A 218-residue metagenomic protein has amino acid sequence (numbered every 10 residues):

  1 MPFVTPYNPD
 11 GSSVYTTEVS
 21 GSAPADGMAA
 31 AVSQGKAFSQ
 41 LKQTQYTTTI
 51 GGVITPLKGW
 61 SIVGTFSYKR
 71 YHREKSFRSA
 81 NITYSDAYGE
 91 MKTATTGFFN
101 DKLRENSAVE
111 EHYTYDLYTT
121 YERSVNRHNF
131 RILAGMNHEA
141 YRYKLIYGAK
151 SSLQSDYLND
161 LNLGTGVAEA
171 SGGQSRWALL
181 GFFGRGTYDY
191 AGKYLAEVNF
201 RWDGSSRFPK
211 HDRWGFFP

Functional and structural regions predicted by a protein language model:
M1-Q45, V63-T65, K69-L180, R207: Surface-exposed loop/interface segments of Gram-negative outer-membrane beta-barrel transport/assembly proteins
Y46-I50, E111-L117, L180-G186, F200-W202 (+1 more regions): Hydrophobic, lipid-facing positions within transmembrane beta-strands of outer-membrane proteins
T49-I54, Y68-R70: Alpha-helical support elements that line or immediately flank enzyme active sites and cofactor-binding pockets
T55-L57, S124-R127, A191: Outer-membrane beta-barrel channels and translocator barrels
V63, R131-L133, R185, L195-N199: Structured core elements
L161-N162, H211, F217: Outer-membrane beta-barrel domain signature, especially the mid-to-C-terminal portions of large Gram-negative OMP
R176-G181, Y188-G192: Short, flexible loop/turn motifs enriched in small residues
A196-F208: Transmembrane beta-strand segments that form the barrel wall of outer-membrane beta-barrel proteins
